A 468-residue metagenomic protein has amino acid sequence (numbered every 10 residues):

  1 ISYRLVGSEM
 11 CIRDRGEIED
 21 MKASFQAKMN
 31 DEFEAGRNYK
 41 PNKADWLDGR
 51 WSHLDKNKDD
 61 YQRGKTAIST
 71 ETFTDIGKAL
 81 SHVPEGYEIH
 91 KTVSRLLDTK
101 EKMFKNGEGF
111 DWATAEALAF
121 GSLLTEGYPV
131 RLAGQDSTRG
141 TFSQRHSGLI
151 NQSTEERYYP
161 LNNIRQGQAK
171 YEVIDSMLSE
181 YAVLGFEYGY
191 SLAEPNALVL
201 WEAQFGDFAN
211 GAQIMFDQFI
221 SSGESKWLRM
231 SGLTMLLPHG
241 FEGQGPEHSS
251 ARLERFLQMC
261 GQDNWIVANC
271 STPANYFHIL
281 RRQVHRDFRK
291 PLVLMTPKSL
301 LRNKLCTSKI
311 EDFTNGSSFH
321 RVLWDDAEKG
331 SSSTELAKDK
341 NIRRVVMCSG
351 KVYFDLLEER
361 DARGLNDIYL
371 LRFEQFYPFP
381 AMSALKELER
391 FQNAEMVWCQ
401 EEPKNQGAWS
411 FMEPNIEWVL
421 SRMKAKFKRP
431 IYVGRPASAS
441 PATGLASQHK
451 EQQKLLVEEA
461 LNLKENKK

Functional and structural regions predicted by a protein language model:
I1-S8: Single conserved hydrophobic/aromatic residue that forms the stacking wall/gate of nucleotide- or nucleobase-binding
S8, I12-K468: Flexible, glycine-rich loop/tail regions that form catalytic "lids" or insertion modules at the edges of active sites
